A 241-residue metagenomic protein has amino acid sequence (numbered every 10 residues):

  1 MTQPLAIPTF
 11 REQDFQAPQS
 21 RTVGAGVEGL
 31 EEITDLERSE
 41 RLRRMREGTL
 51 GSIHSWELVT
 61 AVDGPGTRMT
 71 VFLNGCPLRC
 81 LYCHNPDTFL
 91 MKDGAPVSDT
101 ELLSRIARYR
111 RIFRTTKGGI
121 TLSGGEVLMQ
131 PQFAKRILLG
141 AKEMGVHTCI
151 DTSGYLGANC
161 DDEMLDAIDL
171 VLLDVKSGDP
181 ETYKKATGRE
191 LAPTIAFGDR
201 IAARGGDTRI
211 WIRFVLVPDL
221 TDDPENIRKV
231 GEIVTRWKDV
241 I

Functional and structural regions predicted by a protein language model:
T2-L73, R79-D93, R108-T116: N-terminal [4Fe-4S]-dependent radical SAM core
K92, P96, G124-V127: Short gly/ser-rich anion-binding loops that grip negatively charged ligand groups
G94-S104: Short cysteine/histidine-rich metal-coordination sites, predominantly Zn2+-binding motifs
L103, A107-G119, S123-I241: Conserved AdoMet/S-adenosylmethionine-binding subsite of the radical SAM
